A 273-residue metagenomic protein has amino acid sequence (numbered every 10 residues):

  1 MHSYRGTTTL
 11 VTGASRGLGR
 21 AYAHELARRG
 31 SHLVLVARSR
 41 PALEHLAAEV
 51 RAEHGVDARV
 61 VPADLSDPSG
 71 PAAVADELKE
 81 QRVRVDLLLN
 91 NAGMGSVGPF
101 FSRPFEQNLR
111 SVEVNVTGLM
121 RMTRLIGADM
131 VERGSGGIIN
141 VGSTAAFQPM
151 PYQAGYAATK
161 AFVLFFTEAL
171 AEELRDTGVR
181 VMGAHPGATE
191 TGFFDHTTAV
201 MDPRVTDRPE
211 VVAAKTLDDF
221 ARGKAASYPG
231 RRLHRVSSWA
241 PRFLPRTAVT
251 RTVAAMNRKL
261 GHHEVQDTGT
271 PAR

Functional and structural regions predicted by a protein language model:
T8, S15-R16: Conserved glycine-rich cofactor-binding loop
R29-L46: Conserved glycine-rich Rossmann-like NAD(P)H-binding loop of the short-chain dehydrogenase/reductase
R40-P41, P62-A73, F105: The beta1-alpha1 cofactor-binding region of Rossmann-like NAD(H)/NADP(H)-dependent oxidoreductases
P99-V112: Substrate-binding pocket helix/loop in short-chain dehydrogenase/reductase
T123, T159: Active-site helix of classical SDR
S143: Residue(s) in the substrate-gating loop at a strand-loop-helix junction that position the organic substrate next
F165, A171-V236, R242, T247 (+1 more regions): SDR active-site lid
